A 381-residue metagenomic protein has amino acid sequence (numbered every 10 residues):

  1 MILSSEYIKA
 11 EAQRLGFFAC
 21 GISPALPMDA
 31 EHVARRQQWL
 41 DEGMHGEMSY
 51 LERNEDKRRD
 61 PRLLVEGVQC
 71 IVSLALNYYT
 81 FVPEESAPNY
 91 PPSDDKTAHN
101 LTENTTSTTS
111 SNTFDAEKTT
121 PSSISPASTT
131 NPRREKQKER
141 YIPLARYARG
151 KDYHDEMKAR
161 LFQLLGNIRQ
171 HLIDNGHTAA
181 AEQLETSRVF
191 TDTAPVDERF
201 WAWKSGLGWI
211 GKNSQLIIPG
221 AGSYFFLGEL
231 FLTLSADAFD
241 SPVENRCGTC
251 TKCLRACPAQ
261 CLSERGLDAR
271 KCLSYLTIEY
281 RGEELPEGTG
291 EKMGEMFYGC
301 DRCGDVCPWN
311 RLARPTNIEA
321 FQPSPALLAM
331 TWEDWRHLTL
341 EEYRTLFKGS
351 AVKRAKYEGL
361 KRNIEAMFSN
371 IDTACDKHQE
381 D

Functional and structural regions predicted by a protein language model:
M1-T106, S110-R246: Auxiliary alpha/beta "docking" domains used to position bulky ligands
E11, N167, H171, C253-A256 (+3 more regions): Generic, well-ordered alpha-helical scaffold segments in large soluble proteins
L164, P242-R246, P258, T289-M293 (+1 more regions): Short, hydrophobic/aromatic alpha-helical segments in well-folded domains
I217-S241, A269-T289, L340-R344: Short, charged low-complexity linear segments at domain edges
N245-G248, A269: Sequence context surrounding c-type heme c attachment/ligation sites in exported
K252-T277, M296-A320: Iron-sulfur cluster-binding cysteine motifs and their immediate structural context in ferredoxin-like electron-transfer
L285-D381: Alpha-helical scaffold domains
